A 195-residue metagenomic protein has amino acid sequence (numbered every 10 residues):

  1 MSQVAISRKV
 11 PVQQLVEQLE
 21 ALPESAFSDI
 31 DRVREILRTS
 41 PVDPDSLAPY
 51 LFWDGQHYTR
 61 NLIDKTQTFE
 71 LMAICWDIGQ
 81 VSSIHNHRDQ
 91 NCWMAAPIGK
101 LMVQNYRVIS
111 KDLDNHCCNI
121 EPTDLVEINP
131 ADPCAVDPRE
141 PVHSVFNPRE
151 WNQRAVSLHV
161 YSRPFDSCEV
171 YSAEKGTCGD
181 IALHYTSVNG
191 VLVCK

Functional and structural regions predicted by a protein language model:
M1-V42: N-terminal leader/capping segments at the start of a protein or of a new domain
P49, W53-I78: A short glycine-rich, His/Asp/Glu-containing loop-to-beta-strand
A73-H87, P138-R139: Conserved short histidine dyad/triad with adjacent acidic residue
I78, D89-R107: Glycine- and acidic-residue-biased ligand/ion/polar-headgroup-sensing regions
S83-H85, V103-Q104, V136, V142-R149: Short beta-strand His + acidic residue motifs that chelate non-heme Fe in jelly-roll/DSBH and cupin folds
W93, V108-V142, L183-T186: Short acidic-glycine-tyrosine-enriched beta hairpin
W93-M94, W151-S167: A short hydrophobic beta-strand segment most commonly corresponding to one strand of the jelly-roll/cupin
K175-K195: Long hydrophobic alpha-helical segments typical of transmembrane helices together with their membrane-interfacial
